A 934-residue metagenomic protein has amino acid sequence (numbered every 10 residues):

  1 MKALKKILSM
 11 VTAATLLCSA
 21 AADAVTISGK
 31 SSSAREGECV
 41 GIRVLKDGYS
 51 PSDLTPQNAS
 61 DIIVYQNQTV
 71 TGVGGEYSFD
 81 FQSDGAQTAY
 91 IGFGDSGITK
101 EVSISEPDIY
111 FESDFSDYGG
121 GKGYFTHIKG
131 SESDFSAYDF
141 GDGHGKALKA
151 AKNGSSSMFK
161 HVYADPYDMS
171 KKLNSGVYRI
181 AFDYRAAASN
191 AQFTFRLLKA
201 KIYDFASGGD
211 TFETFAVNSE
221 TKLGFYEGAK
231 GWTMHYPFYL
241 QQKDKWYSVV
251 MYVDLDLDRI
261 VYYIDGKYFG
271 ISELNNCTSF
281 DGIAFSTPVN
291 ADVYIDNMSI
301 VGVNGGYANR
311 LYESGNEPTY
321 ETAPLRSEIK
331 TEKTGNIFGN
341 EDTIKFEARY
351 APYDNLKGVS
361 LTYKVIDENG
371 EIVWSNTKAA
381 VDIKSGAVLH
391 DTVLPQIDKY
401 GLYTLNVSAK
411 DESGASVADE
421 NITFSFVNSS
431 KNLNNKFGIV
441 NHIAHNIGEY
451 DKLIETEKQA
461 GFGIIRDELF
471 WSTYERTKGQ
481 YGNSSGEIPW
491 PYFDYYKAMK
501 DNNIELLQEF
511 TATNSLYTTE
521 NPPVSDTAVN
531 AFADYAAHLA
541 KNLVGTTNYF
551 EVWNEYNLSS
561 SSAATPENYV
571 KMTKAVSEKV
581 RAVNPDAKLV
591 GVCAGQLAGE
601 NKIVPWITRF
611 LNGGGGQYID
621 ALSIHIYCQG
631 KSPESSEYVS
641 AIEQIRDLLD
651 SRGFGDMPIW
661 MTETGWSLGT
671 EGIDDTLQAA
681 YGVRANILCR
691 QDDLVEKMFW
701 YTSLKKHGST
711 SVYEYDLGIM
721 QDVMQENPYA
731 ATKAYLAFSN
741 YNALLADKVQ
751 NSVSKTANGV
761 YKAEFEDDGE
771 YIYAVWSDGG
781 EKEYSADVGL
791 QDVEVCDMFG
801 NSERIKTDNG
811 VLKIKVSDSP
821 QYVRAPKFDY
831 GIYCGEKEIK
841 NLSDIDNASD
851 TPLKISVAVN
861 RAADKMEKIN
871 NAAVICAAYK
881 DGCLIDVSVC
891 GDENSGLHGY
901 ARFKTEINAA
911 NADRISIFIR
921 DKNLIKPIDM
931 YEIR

Functional and structural regions predicted by a protein language model:
I91, K806-G831: C-terminal beta-strand-rich structural cap/linker in extracellular carbohydrate-active enzymes
S105-G130, G306-Y320, N435, F550 (+1 more regions): Extracellular carbohydrate-recognition regions
G119-S155, D210, Y569: Extracellular glycan-recognition surfaces and repeat-rich motifs
K152-E220: Secretory/extracellular carbohydrate-interaction modules and structurally similar beta-sandwich "look-alikes"
S272-N297: Flexible glycan-contacting loops in extracellular carbohydrate-active proteins
A460-I619, S623-Q629: Substrate-binding cleft and catalytic face of glycoside hydrolase catalytic domains, especially the flexible beta-alpha
W666-F738, S754-N758, D768: Aromatic/acidic polysaccharide-binding cleft in carbohydrate-active enzymes
T756-Q791, M798: Carbohydrate-binding surface patches
